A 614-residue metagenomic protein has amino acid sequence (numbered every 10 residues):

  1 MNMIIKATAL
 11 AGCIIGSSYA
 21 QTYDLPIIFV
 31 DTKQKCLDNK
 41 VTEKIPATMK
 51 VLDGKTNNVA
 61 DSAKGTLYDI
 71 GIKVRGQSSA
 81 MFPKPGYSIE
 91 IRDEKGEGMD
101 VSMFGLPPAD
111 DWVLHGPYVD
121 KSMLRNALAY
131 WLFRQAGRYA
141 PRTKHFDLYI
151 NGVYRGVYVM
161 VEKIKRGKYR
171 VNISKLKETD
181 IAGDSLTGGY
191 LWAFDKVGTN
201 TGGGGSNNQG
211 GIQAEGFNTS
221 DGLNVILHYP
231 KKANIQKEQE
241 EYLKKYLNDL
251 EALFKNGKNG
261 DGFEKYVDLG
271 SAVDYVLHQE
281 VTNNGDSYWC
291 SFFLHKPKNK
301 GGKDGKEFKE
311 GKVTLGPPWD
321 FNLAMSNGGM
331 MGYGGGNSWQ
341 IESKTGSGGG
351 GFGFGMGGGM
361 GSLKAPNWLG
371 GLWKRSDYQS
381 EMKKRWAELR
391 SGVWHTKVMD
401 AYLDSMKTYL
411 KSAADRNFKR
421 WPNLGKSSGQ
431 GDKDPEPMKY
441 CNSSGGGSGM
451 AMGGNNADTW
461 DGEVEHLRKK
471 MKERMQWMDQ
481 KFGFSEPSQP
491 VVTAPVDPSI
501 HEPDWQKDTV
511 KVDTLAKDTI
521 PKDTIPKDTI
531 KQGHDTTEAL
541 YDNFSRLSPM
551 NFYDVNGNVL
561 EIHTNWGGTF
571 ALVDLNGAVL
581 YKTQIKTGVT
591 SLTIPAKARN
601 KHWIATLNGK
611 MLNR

Functional and structural regions predicted by a protein language model:
N2-L10: Sec-dependent signal peptide recognition, specifically the positively charged N-region followed immediately by
Q21-N57: N-terminal module-boundary/linker segments of secreted carbohydrate-active enzymes
L25-P26, C36-D38, S78, F82 (+4 more regions): Middle-to-C-terminal accessory/interaction subdomains
A47, P85-Y87, K144, W566-A571 (+1 more regions): Short beta-strand/loop motifs in extracellular/secreted proteins, especially within beta-sandwich accessory domains
A63-Y118: Conserved oxyanion/phosphate-binding beta-strand-loop segments in alpha/beta enzyme cores
D93-G96, P107-P117, G137-P141, V153-L277 (+2 more regions): Internal "kinase-insert"/substrate-recognition segments embedded within catalytic cores of ATP-dependent enzymes
P487-E502, D508-D518, D523-V559: Residue-level detector of functionally pivotal "anchor" positions at catalytic/ligand-binding pockets or at interdomain
T536-R614: C-terminal outer-membrane/trafficking sorting elements
